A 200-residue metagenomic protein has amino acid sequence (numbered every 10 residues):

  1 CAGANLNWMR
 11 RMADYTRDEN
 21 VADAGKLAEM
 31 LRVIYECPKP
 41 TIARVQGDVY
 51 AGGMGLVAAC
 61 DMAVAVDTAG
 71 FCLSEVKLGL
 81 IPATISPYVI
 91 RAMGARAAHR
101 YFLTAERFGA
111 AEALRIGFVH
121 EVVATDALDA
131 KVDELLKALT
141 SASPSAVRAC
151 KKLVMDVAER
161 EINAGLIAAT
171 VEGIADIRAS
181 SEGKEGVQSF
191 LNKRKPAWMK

Functional and structural regions predicted by a protein language model:
C1-V33, V49, E161: Glycine- (often His-adjacent) and acidic-residue-rich active-site loop that binds/positions the CoA thioester
A24-L31, L136, V154, L166 (+3 more regions): Hydrophobic alpha-helical core bundles mediating ligand binding, dimerization, or RNAP-core interactions
R32-S145, K184-E185, R194: Crotonase-fold acyl-CoA enzyme core
Y101-F102, A113, L153, V157 (+1 more regions): Helix-loop "lid/cap" segments that line or gate small-molecule binding pockets
L139, I174-I177, A197: Conserved short C-terminal alpha-helix that flanks the catalytic cleft of nucleotide-sugar-dependent
A158, K195-K200: Short C-terminal tail/terminal secondary-structure segment of NAD(P)H-dependent dehydrogenase/reductase domains
